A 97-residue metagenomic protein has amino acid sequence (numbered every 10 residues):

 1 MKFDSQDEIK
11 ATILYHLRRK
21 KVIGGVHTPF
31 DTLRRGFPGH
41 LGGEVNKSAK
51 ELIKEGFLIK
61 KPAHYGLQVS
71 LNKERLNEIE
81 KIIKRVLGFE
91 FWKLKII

Functional and structural regions predicted by a protein language model:
M1-I23: Short alpha-helical segments that sit at the start of domains
I23-F37: Short acidic, hydrophobic short linear motifs in intrinsically disordered regions
F37, L71-K73: Short beta-strand-to-loop capping motifs
P38-K54: Short amphipathic alpha-helical interaction segments
I53-A63: A short, conserved structural fragment
Y65-L71: Minor-groove-contacting beta-hairpin "wing" of winged helix-turn-helix DNA-binding domains
E74-I97: Short, amphipathic alpha-helical interaction segments positioned at domain boundaries
